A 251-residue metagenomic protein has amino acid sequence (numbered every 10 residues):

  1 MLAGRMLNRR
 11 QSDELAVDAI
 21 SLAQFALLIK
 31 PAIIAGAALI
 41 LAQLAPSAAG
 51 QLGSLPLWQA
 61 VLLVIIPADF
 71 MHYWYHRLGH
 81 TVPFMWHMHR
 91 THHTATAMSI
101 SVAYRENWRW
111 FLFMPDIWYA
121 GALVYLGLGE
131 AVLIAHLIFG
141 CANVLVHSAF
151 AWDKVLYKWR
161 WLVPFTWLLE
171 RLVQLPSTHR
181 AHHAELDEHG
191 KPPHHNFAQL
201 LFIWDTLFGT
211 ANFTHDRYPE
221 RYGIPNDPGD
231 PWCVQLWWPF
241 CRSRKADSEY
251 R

Functional and structural regions predicted by a protein language model:
M1-A49, G53-Y75: Specific transmembrane helices
M6, S12, A19, V155 (+4 more regions): Short helical patches
D18-A23, Q199-L207, L236, S243 (+1 more regions): A transmembrane-helix-recognition feature enriched in membrane-embedded lipid enzymes and envelope glyco-/phospholipid
A23-A32, L55-R217: Membrane-embedded catalytic scaffold of the fatty acid hydroxylase/desaturase
A38-L39, L200, D230-C233: Hydrophobic alpha-helical transmembrane segments
A49-S54, H92-M98, G223-G229: Short, exposed beta-strand "edge-strand" segments with a Pro/Gly-rich flavor and a Y/T-containing core
E130-A131, T214-R251: A membrane-cytosol interface segment of integral membrane proteins
